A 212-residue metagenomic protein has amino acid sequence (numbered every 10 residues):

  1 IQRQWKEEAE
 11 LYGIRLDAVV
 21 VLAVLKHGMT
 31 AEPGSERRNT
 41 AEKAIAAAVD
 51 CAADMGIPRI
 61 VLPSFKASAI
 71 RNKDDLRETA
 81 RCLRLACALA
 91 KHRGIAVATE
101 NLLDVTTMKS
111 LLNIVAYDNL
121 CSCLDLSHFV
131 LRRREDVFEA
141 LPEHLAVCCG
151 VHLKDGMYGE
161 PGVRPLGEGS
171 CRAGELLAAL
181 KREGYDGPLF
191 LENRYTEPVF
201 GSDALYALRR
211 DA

Functional and structural regions predicted by a protein language model:
I1-R3, R38, E42-I45, D75-L83 (+2 more regions): Charged helix-capping and loop-helix junction motifs
I1-V20, A46-G56, A88-H92, L111-Y117 (+2 more regions): Acidic (Asp/Glu)-rich catalytic clusters
E8-Y12, K26-S122, L131: Active-site acidic/histidine proton-transfer and metal-coordination neighborhood in alpha/beta enzyme cores
G13, V20, A31, S35 (+4 more regions): Low-complexity, compositionally biased segments
D17, L25-T30, V199: Short active-site-adjacent helix-start/loop capping segments
A18-A23, L62-S64, T99-L103, S122-H128 (+2 more regions): A cross-domain feature marking catalytic cores of carbohydrate-active enzymes and several ubiquitous metabolic/repair
M108-L124, V130-A212: Histidine-acidic metal/acid-base catalytic patches
